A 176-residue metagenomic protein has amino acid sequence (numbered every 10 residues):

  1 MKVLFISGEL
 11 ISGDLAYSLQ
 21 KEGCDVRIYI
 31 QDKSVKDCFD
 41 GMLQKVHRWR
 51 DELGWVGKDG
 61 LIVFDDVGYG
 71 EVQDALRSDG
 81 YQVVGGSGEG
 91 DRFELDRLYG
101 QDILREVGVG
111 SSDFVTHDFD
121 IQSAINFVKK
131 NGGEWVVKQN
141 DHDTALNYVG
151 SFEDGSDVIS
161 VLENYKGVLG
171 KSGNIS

Functional and structural regions predicted by a protein language model:
V3-D14: Glycine-rich adenosine-cofactor-binding loop
F5-I6, I28, F64: Conserved beta-strand positions
S7, I30, G86-G88: Short beta->alpha connector loops at strand-helix junctions that form conserved, small/polar/Pro-enriched
L10, K33-V35: Helix N-cap at the beta1-alpha1 junction of Rossmann-like dinucleotide-binding domains, i.e., the first residues
L15-C24: A short, Lys/Arg-enriched amphipathic alpha-helix followed by its capping loop at the start of a domain
C24-K33: Short internal beta-strands
F39-V136, D141-T144: Conserved N-proximal alpha/beta basic substrate-recognition cap immediately N-terminal to, or forming the N-lobe
G110-D113, W135-V136, S151-S176: Conserved ATP-binding module of the ATP-grasp superfamily
